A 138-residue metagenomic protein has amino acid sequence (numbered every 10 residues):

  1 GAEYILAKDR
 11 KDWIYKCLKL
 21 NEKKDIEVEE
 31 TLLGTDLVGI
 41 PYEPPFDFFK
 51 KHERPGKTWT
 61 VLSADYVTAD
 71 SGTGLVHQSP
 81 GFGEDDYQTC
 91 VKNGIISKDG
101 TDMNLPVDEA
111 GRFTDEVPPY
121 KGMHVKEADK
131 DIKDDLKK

Functional and structural regions predicted by a protein language model:
G1-K138: Non-cofactor substrate-recognition interfaces
